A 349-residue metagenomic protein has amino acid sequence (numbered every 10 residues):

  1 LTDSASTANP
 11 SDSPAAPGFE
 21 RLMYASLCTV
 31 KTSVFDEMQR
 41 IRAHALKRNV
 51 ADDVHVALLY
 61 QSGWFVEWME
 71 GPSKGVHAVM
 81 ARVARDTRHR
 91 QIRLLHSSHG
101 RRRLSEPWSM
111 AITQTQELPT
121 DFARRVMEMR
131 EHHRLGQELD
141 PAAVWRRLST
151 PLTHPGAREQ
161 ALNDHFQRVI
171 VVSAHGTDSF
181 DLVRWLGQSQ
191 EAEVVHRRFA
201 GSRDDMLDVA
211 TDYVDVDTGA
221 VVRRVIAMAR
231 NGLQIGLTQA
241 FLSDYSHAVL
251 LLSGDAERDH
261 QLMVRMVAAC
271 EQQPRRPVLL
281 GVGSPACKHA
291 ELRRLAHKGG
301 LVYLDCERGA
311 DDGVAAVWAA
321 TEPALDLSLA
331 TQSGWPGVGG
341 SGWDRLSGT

Functional and structural regions predicted by a protein language model:
T2-V221, V225-D244, H260, H297-D305 (+1 more regions): Charge-rich, low-complexity N-terminal segments
V169-V171, L250, L279-L280: Hydrophobic beta-strand residues in large extracellular and virion-surface proteins
Q234-A256, M266-Q272: Inter-motif core of Ras-like GTPase G domains
G254-G299: Conserved C-terminal guanine-recognition region of P-loop GTPase G domains, centered on the G4
